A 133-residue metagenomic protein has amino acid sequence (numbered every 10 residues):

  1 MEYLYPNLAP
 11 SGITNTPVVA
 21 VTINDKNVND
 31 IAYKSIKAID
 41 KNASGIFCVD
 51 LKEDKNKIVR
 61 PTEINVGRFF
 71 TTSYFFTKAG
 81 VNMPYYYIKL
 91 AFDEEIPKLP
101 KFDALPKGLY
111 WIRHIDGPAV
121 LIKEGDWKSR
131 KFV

Functional and structural regions predicted by a protein language model:
M1-K41, E53, N65-A91, W111-H114: ATP-dependent carboxylate/phosphate-activation module, predominantly the ATP-grasp catalytic core and closely related
A38-G45, E95-P97: Surface-exposed helix-capping loop/turn segments at secondary-structure junctions
A43, I58-R60, L105-P106: A generic structural signal for well-ordered coil/turn residues at beta-strand boundaries that shape enzyme active-site
A43-K55: A short glycine-rich, hydrophobically flanked beta-strand micro-motif that places a catalytic Asp/Glu for divalent metal
F47, R60-E63: Protein kinase-like catalytic core scaffold
D54, Y86-V133: Peripheral (often C-terminal) accessory segments that flank ATP-dependent C-N-forming ligase machineries
